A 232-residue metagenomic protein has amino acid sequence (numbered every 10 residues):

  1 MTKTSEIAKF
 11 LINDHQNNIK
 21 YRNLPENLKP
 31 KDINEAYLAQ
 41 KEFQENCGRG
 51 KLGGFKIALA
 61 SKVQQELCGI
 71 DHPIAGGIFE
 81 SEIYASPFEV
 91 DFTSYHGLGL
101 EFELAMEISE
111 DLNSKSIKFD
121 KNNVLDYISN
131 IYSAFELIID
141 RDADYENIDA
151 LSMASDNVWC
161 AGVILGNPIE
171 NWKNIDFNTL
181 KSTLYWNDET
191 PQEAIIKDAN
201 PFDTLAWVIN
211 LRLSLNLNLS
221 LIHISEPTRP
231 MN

Functional and structural regions predicted by a protein language model:
T2-N200, S214: Catalytic-core "active-site belt" of small-molecule-metabolizing enzymes, emphasizing His/Asp/Glu-rich regions
F202-L211: Glycine- and acidic-residue-biased ligand/ion/polar-headgroup-sensing regions
N216-L221: Beta-rich strand-turn-strand
H223-N232: Single conserved hydrophobic/aromatic residue that forms the stacking wall/gate of nucleotide- or nucleobase-binding
